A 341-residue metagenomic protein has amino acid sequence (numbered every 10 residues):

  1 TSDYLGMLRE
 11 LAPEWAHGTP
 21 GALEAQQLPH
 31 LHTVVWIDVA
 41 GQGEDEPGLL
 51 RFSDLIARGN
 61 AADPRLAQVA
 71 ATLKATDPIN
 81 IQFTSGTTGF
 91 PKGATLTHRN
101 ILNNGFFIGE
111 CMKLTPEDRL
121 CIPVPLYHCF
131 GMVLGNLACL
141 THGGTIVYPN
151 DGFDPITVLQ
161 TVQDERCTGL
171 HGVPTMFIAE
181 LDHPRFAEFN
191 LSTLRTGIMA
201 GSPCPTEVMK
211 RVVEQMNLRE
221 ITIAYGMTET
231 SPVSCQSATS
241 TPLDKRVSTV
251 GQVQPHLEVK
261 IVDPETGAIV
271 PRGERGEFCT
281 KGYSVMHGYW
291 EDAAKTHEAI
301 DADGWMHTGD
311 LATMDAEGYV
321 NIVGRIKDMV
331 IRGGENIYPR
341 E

Functional and structural regions predicted by a protein language model:
T1-D54: Structural core segment of the AMP-binding/adenylate-forming
Q27-L31, W36, L50-F83, F90 (+2 more regions): Conserved pre-ATP/AMP-binding loop-to-beta segment of ANL
I56-A57, G144, D164-G172, L181-K245 (+1 more regions): Gly/Ser/Thr-rich phosphate-binding loop
N60-D63, A75, N80, A94-T115 (+3 more regions): Conserved structural elements of the adenylate-forming
P78, T84-T87, L120, L126 (+6 more regions): Conserved S/T- and glycine-rich ATP-binding loop of Class I adenylate-forming
P91-G93, N104-G109, G135-L137, V158-L159 (+8 more regions): Adenylate-forming
L102-R119, C129-G169, H183: Conserved AMP-binding/adenylation subdomain of ANL enzymes
A268-G273, E277-R340: Conserved ATP-binding/catalytic segment of the ANL
